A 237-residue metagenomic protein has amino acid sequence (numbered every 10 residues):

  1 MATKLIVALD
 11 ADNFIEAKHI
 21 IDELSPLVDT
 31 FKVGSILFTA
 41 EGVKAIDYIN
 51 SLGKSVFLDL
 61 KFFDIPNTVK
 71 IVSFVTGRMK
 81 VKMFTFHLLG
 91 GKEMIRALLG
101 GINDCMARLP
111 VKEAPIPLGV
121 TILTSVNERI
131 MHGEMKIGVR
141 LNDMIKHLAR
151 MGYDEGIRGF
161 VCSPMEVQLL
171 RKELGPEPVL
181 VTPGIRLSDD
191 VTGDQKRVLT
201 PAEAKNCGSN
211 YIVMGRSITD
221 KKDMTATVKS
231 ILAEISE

Functional and structural regions predicted by a protein language model:
A2-T3, T68-R158, S163-E166, E173-E177 (+1 more regions): Conserved anion-binding
T3-L9, D29-V33, V56-L60, F84-F86 (+4 more regions): Hydrophobic faces of well-ordered beta-strands that scaffold small-molecule active sites in alpha/beta enzyme cores
D12-L24, P66-V75, L141-M151, K196-E203: Short, acidic/polar
P26, L52, M79, E155 (+1 more regions): Structural motif
T30-M83, H87: Metabolite-binding pocket within alpha/beta catalytic cores that recognizes anionic/polar moieties
V43, C162-S209, V213: A C-terminal functional module that forms or caps the active site or interfaces directly with catalytic machinery
M79-G91, Q195-R197, P201-T227: Glycine-rich phosphate-binding active-site loops on the catalytic face of alpha/beta enzymes
I95-C105, K205, I218-E237: C-terminal helical cap(s) of enzyme catalytic domains, especially alpha/beta-barrels
